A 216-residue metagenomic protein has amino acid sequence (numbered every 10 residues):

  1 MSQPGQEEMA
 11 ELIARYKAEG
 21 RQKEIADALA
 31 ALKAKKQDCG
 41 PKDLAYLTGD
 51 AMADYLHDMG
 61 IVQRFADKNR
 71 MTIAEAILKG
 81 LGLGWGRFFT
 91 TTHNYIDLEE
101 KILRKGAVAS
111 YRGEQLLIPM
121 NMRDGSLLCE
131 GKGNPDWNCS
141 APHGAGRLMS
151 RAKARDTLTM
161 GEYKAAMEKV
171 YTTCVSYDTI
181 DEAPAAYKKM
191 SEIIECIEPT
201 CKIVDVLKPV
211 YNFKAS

Functional and structural regions predicted by a protein language model:
M1-S216: Domain-length cofactor-binding catalytic modules of enzymes
